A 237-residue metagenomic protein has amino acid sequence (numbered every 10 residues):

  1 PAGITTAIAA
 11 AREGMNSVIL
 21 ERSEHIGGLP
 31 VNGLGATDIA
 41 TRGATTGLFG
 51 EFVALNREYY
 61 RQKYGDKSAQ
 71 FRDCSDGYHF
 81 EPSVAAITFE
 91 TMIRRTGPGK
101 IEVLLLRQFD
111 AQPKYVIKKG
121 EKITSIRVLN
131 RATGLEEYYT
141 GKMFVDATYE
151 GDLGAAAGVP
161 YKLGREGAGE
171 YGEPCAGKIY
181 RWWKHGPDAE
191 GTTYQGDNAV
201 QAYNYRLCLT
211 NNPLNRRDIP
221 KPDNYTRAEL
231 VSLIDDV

Functional and structural regions predicted by a protein language model:
G3: N-terminal Rossmann-fold NAD(P) dinucleotide-binding loop
T6, E21-R22, L104-L106: Surface-exposed patches in mature extracellular/periplasmic domains of secreted proteins
T6, L29, A155-A157: Short glycine-/acidic-enriched loop or helix-start segments at secondary-structure transitions that form or flank
A7, A11: Gly/Ala-rich phosphate-binding loop of Rossmann-like dinucleotide-binding domains, activating on the conserved
R12-V31: Glycine-rich FAD pyrophosphate-binding loop
E21-E24, L34, G47, G134: Residue-level signal for pocket-adjacent positions within structured domains
G28-A40: Short, surface-exposed loop/turn segments at secondary-structure boundaries that line and modulate
I39-V237: Aromatic-residue-lined binding/catalytic grooves and analogous aromatic/hydrophobic interfacial grooves in multimeric
